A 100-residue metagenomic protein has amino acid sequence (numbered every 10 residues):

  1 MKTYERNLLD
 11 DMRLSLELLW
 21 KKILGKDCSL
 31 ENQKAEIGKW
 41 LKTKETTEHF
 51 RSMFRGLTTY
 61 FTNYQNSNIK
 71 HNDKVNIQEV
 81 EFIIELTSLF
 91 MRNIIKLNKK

Functional and structural regions predicted by a protein language model:
M1-K42, M53, K100: Amphipathic alpha-helical interface elements
E31-K100: Long, charged low-complexity segments
